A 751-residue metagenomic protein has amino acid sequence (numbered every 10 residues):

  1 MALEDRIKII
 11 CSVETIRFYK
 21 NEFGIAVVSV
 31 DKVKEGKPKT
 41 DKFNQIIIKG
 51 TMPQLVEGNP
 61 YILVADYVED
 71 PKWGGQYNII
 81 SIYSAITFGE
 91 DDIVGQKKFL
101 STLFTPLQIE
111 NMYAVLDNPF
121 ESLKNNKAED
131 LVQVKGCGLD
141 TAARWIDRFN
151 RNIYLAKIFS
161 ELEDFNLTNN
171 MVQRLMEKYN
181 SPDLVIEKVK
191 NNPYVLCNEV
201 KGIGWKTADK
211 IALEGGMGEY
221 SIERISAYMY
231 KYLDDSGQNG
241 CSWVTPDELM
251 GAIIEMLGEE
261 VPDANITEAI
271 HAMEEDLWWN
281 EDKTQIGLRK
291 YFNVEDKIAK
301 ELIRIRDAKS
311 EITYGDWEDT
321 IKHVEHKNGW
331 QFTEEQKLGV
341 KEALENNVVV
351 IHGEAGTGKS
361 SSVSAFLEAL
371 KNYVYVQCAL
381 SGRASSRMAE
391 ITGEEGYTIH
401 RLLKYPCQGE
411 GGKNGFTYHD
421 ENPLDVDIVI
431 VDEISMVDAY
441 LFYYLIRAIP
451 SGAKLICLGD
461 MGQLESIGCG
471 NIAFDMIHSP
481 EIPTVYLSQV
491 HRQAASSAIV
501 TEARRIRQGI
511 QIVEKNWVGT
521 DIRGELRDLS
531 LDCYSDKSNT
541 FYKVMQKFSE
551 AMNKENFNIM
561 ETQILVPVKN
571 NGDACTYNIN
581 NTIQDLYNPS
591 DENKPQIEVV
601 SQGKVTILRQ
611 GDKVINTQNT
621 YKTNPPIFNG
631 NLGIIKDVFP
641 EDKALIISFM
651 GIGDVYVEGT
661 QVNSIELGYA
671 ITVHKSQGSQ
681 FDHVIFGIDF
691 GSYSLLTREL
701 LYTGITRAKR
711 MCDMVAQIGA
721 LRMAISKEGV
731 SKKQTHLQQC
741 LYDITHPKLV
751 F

Functional and structural regions predicted by a protein language model:
R17-D31, E641-I646: Short aromatic-glycine-enriched beta-strand elements
V27-V56: Beta-strand/loop nucleic-acid-binding surfaces
V56-N59, P71-T284, K341, V348 (+1 more regions): Accessory alpha-helical DNA-binding modules that contact the DNA backbone or grooves
E57-W73, H683-F686: Flexible glycine-rich surface loops and low-complexity tracts that mediate binding to linear polymers
S226, D234-Q238, E275-K341: Pre-P-loop entry segment of helicase/translocase ATPase cores
W243, K337-V340, L344-T520: ASCE P-loop NTPase helicase motor core
G339, M461-V614, Q618-N624, K636 (+2 more regions): Conserved helicase motor core of P-loop NTPases
N616, N631-F751: C-terminal accessory regions
